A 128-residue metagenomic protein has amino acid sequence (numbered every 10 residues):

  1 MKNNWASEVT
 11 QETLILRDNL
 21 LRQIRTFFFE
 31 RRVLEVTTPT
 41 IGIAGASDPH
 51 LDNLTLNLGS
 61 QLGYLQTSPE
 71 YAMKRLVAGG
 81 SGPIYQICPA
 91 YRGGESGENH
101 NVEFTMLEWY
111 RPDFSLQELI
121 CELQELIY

Functional and structural regions predicted by a protein language model:
M1-E118: Class II aminoacyl-tRNA synthetase-like tRNA-binding/catalytic domains
I120-I127: Short amphipathic C-terminal alpha-helix that caps PH/PH-like domains
